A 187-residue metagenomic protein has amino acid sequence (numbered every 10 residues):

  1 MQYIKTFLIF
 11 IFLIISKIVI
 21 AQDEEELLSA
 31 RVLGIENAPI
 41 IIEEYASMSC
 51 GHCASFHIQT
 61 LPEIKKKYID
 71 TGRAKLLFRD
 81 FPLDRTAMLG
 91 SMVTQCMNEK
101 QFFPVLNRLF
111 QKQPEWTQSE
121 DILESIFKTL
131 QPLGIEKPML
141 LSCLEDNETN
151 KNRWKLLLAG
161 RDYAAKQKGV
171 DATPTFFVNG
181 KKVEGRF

Functional and structural regions predicted by a protein language model:
M1-D84, N152-Q167: Extracytoplasmic thiol/disulfide redox context detector
A30, F78-F81, P114, L141 (+2 more regions): Conserved short-loop catalytic and cofactor-binding motifs
L33-E36, E44, C96, T117 (+3 more regions): Short N-terminal micro-motifs specific to bacterial/archaeal maturation and metal-cluster initiation sites
E36-N37, R85, E120, P174 (+1 more regions): Solvent-exposed, flexible loop/coil residues
E36-P39, C50, R79, S91 (+4 more regions): Residues at structural and domain junctions
A46-M48, A54-Q131, E136: Structural alpha/beta surface segment adjacent to cysteine/selenocysteine redox centers across thiol/disulfide enzymes
S47, L61, F127-F187: C-terminal cap of thioredoxin/glutaredoxin-like
